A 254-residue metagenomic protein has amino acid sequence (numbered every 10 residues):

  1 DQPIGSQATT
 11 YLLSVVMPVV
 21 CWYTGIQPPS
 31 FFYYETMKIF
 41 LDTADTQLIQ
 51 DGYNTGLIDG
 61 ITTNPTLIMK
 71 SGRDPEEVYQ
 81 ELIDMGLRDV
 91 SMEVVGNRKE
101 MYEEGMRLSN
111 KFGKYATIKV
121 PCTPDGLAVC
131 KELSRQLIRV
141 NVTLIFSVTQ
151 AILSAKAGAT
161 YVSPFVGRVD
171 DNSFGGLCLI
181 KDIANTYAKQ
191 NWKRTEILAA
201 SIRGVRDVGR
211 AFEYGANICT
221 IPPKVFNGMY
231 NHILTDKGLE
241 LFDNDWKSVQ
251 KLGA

Functional and structural regions predicted by a protein language model:
F40-D42, K70, S91-N97, Y115-T123 (+3 more regions): Catalytic beta/alpha-barrel core
F40-L41, D45-I49, T55, T63-E132: Active-site beta->alpha loop and helix N-cap motifs at the rims of alpha/beta catalytic domains
L48-G52, E104, T149-K156, R203-A216: Catalytic cores of alpha/beta
L57-G60, L87, F112-K114, E132-V140 (+2 more regions): Glycine-enriched alpha-helix->loop->beta-strand junction motifs that scaffold or abut catalytic
N64, I118, S154, A211 (+1 more regions): Conserved, mostly hydrophobic/aromatic
P65-I68, V162-N172, N217-T235: Glycine-rich phosphate-binding active-site loops on the catalytic face of alpha/beta enzymes
E81-D89, L127-Q136, C178-R194, N244-D245: Alpha-helix-loop-beta-strand connector modules within alpha/beta enzyme cores
G228-L252: C-terminal helical cap(s) of enzyme catalytic domains, especially alpha/beta-barrels
